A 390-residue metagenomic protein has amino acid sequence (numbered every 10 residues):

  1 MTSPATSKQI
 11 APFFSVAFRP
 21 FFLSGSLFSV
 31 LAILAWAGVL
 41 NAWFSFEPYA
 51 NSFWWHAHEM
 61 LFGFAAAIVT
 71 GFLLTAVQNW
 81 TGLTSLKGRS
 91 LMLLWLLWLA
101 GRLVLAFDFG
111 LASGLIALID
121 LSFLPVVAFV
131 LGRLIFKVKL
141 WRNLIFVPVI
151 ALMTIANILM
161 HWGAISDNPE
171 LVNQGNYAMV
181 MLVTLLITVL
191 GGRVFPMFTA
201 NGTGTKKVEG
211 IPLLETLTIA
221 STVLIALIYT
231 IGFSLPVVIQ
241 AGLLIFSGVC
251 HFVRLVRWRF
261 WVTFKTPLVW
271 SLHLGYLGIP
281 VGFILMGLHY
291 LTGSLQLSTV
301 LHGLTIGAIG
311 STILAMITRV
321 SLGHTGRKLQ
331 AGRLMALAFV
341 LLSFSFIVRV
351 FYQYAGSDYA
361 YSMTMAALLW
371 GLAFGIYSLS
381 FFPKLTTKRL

Functional and structural regions predicted by a protein language model:
M1-L390: Hydrophobic alpha-helical transmembrane segments of multi-pass integral membrane proteins
